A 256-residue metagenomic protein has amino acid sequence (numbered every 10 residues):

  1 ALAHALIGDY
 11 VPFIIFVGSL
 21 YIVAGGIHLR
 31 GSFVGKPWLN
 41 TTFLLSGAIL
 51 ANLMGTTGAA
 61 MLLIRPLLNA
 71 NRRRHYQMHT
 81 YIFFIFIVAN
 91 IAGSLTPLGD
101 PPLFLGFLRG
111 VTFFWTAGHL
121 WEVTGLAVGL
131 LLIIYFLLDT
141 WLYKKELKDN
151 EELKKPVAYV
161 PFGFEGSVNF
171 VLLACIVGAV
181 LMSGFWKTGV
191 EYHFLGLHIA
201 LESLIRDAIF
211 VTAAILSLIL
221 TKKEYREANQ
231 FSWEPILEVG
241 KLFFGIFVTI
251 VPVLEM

Functional and structural regions predicted by a protein language model:
L2-P12, F113-V123, Y159-F164, G189-I209 (+1 more regions): Interfacial loop-to-helix junctions that mark the boundaries of transmembrane helices in multi-pass membrane
H4-I27, A48, N52, E227-M256: Core transmembrane alpha-helical segments of multi-pass membrane transporters/permeases
P12-I27, I64-L68, V128-L132, A213-I219: Central hydrophobic cores of alpha-helical transmembrane segments in multi-pass inner-membrane proteins across all
Y21-G31, S46-A59, V88-T96, V123-L132: Helix-loop-helix module between adjacent transmembrane segments
W38-A92, L105: Hydrophobic transmembrane alpha-helices that form the pore/transport pathway of multi-pass ion and small-solute
Y76, L95-T96, W115-A158, F164: Juxtamembrane and boundary regions of transmembrane helices in multi-pass small-molecule transporters and channels
L138-L173, I219-P235: Intrinsically disordered, low-complexity non-transmembrane regions of multi-pass membrane transporters
L173-M256: Transmembrane helical segments that form the transport core of multi-pass membrane transport proteins
